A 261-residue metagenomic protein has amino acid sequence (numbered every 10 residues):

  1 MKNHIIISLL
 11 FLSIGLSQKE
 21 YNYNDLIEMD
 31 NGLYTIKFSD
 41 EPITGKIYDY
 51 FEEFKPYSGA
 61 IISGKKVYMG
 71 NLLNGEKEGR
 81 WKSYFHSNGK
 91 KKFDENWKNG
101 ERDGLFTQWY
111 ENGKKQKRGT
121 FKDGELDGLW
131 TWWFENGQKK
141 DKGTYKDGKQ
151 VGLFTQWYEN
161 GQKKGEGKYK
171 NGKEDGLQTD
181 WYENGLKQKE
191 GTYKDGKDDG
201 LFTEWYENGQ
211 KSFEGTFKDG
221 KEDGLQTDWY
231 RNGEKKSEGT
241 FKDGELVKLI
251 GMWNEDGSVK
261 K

Functional and structural regions predicted by a protein language model:
H4-I14: Sec-dependent N-terminal signal peptides
G15-K261: Glycine/tyrosine- and acidic-biased, solvent-exposed loop/turn segments at the edges of beta-strands
